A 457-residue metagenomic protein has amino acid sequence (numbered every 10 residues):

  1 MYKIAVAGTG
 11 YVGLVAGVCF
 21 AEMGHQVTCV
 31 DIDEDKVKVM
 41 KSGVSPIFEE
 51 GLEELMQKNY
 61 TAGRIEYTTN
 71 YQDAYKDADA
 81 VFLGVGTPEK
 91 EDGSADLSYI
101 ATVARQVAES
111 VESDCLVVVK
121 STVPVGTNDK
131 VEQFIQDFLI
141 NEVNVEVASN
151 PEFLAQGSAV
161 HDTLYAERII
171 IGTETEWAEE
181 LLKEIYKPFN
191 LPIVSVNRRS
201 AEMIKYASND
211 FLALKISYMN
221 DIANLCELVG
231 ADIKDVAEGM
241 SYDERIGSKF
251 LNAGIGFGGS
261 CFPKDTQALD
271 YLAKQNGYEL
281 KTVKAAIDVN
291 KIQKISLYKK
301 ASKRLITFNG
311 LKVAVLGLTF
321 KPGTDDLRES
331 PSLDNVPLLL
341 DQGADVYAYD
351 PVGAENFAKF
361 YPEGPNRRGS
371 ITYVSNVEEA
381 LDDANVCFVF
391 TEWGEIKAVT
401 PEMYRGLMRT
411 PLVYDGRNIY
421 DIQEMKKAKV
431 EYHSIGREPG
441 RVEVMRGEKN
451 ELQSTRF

Functional and structural regions predicted by a protein language model:
M1-F457: Structural/interface elements that position substrates and couple domains in central-metabolism enzymes
